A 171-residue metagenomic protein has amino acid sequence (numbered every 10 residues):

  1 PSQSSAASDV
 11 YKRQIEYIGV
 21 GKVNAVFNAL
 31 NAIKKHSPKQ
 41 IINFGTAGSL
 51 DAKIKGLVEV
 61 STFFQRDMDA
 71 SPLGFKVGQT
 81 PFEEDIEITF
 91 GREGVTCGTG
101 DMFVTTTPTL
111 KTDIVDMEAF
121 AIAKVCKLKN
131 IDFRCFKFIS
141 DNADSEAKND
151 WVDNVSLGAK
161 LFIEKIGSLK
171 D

Functional and structural regions predicted by a protein language model:
P1-Y11: Single conserved hydrophobic/aromatic residue that forms the stacking wall/gate of nucleotide- or nucleobase-binding
K12-D171: Glycine-rich phosphate- or other oxyanion-binding loops that anchor nucleotides, phosphorylated ligands
